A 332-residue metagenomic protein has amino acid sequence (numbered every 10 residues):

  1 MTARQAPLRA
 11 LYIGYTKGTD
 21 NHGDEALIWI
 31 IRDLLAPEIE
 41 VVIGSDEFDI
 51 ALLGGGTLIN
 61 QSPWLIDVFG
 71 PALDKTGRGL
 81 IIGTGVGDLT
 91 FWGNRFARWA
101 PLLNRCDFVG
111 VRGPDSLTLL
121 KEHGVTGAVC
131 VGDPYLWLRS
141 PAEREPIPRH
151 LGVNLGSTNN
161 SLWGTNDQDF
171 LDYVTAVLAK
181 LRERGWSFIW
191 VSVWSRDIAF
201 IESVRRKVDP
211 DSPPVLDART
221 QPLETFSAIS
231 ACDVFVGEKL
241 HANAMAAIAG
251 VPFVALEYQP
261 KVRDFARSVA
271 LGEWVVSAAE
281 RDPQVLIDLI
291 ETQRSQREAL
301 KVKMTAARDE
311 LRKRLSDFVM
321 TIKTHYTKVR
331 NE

Functional and structural regions predicted by a protein language model:
M1-E332: Active-site anion-handling motifs in enzyme catalytic cores
